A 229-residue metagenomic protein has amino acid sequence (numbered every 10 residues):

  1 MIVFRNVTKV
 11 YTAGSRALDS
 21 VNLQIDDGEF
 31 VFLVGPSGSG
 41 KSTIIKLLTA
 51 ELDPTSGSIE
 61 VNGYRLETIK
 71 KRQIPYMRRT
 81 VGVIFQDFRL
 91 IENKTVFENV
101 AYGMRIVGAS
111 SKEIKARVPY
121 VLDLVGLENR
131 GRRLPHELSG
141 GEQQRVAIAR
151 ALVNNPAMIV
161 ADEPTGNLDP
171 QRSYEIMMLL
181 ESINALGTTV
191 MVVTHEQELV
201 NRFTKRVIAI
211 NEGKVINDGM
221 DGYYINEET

Functional and structural regions predicted by a protein language model:
T49: Helix-to-loop junction immediately C-terminal to a conserved catalytic motif
G57-R65: Conserved ABC transporter NBD signature motif
K94-A101: Short coil-to-helix segment of the ABC ATPase nucleotide-binding domain corresponding to the Q-loop/switch region
L134-L138, E142: Conserved ABC ATPase signature
V153-A157: A short, proline-enriched helix->beta-strand linker immediately N-terminal to the Walker B motif in ABC-type P-loop
I159-D162: Catalytic Walker B motif of ABC-type/P-loop ATPase nucleotide-binding domains
P170-R172: Helix N-cap at the start of a conserved alpha-helix in ABC-type nucleotide-binding domains
